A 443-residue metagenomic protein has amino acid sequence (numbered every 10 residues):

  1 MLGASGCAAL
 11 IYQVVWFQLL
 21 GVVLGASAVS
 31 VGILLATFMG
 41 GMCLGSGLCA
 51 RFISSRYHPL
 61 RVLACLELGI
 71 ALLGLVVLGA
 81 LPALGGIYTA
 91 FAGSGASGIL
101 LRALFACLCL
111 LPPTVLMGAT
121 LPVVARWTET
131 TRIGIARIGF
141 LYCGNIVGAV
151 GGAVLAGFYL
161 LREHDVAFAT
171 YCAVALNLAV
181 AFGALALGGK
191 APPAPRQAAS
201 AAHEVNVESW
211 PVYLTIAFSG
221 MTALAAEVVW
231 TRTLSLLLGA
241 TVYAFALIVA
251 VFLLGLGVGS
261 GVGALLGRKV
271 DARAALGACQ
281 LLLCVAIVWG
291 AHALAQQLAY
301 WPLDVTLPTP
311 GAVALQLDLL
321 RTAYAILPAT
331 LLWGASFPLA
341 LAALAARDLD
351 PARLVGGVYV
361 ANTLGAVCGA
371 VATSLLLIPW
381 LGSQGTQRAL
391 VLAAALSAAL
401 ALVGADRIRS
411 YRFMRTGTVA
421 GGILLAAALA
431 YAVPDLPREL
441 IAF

Functional and structural regions predicted by a protein language model:
M1-F443: Alpha-helical transmembrane segments of multi-pass membrane proteins
